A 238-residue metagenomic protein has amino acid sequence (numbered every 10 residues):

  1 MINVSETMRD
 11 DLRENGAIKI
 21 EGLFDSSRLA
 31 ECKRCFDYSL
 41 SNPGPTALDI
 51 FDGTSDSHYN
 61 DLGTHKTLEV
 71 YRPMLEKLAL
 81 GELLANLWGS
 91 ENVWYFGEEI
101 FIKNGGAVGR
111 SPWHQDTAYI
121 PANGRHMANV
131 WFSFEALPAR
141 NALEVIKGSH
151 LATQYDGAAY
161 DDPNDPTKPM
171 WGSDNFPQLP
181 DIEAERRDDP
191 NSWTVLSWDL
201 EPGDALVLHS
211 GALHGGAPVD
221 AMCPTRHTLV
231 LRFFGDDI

Functional and structural regions predicted by a protein language model:
M1-E14, I20-W113, Y119-P121: Non-heme Fe(II)-dependent double-stranded beta-helix
D25-S26, I100-I102, A136-L137, H150-L151 (+2 more regions): Short, solvent-exposed loop/turn segments at secondary-structure junctions
N42-G53, A158-P163, P202-V207, G211-I238: Non-heme Fe(II)/2-oxoglutarate
L80, S90, G105-V108, A136-A139 (+3 more regions): Short, charged/polar surface micro-motifs in flexible loops or helix N-caps
E99, Q115, F132-A136, V145-K147: Short, structured patches in soluble enzyme cores that scaffold and shape functional sites
D116-A118, M127, H214-V219: Glycine-rich phosphate/pyrophosphate-binding beta-alpha loops
P121-A139, D199-P202, V207, R232-G235: Short, conserved beta-strand element in jelly-roll/cupin
A139-L213: Double-stranded beta-helix
